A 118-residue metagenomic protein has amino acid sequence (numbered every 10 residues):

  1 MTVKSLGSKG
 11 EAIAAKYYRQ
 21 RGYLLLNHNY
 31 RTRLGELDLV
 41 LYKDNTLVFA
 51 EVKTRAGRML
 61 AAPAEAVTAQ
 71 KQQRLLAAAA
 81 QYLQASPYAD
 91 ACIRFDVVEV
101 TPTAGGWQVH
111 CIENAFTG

Functional and structural regions predicted by a protein language model:
M1-H28: Acidic-basic catalytic patches of nuclease active cores, encompassing PD-(D/E)XK and other metal-cofactor nuclease
Y18, L75, F95: Residue-level signal for inorganic ion chemistry
Q20, Y30, Y42-K43, Y88-A91 (+1 more regions): Positively charged, solvent-exposed patches that mediate nucleic-acid binding
L24, L47, C92: Hydrophobic "anchor" residues on beta-strands that sit immediately upstream of conserved functional sites
R33-G35: Short acidic/glycine-enriched loop/turn segments that link adjacent beta-strands
L37-L60, L75: Conserved catalytic cores of phosphodiester-cleaving nucleases, focusing on short active-site segments
L60-A91: Mid-chain, well-packed structural core segment of small domains
A85-G118: Domain-level recognition of nuclease-like catalytic cores that cleave nucleotide substrates
